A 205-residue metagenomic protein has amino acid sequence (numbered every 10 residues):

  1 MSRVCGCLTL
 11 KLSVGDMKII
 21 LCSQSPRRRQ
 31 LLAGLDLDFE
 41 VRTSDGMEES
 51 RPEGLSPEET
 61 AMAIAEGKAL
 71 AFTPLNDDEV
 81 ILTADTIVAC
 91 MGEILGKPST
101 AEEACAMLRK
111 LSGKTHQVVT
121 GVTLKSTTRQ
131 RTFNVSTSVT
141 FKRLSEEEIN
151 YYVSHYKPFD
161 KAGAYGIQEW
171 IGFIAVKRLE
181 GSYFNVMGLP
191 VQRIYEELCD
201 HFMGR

Functional and structural regions predicted by a protein language model:
C5-C7: Cysteine-centered motifs
G15, I19-I20, E53-R205: Anionic-ligand binding patches
M17-L37: N-terminal beta1-alpha1 ligand-phosphate binding loop
Q24, S44, T127: Cofactor-binding loop segments of dinucleotide-utilizing enzymes, especially the Rossmann-like FAD- and NAD(P)+-binding
P26, G46, V191: Short, glycine/serine-rich, charged loops/turns that create anion-binding and catalytic segments at active sites
E40-S50: A short beta-strand-loop structural module common to alpha/beta enzyme folds
